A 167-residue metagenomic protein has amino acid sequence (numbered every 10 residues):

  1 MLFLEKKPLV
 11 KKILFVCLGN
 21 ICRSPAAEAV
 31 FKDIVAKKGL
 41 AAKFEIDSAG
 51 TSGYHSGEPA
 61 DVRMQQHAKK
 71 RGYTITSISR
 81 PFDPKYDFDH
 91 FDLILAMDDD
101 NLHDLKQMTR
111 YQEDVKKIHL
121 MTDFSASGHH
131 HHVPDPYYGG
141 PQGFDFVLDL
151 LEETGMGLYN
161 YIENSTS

Functional and structural regions predicted by a protein language model:
L2-F3, L93, D99-S167: Phosphate-binding/catalytic loops
L2-H90, N160-S167: Conserved active-site segments centered on acidic
S24, D98-D99: Helix N-cap/beta->alpha junction signal
